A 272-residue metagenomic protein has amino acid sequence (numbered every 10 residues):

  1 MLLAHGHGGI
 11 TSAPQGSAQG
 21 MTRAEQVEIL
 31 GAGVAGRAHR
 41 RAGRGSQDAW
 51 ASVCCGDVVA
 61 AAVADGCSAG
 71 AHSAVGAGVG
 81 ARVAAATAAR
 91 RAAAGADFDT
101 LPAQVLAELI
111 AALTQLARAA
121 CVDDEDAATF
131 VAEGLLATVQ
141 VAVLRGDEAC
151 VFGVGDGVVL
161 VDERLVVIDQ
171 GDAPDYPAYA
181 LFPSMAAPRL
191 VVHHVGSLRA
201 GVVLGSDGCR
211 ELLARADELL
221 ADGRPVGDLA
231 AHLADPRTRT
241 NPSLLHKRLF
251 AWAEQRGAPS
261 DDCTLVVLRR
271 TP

Functional and structural regions predicted by a protein language model:
L2, A187-P272: C-terminal catalytic subdomain
L2, G20-T87, G157, M185 (+3 more regions): N-terminal entry segment of metal-dependent catalytic domains or homologous docking segments
L2-G8, S12, G16, G20-Q47 (+3 more regions): Short glycine- and acidic-rich boundary segments immediately preceding or forming the N-terminal edge of structured
G43-C54, A132-G146, C150, G171-A214: Acidic loop->beta-strand submotif enriched in PP2C/PPM serine/threonine phosphatases
V63, V154, G205: Generic enzyme active-site microenvironment
A71-S73, V161-D162, L212-A214: Short helix/loop capping segments that flank catalytic or ligand/cofactor-binding pockets
V83-R118, A221-K247: Helix-loop-helix
D97-L160, H193-H194, W252-G257, L268: Catalytic core of PPM/PP2C metal-dependent serine/threonine phosphatase domains
